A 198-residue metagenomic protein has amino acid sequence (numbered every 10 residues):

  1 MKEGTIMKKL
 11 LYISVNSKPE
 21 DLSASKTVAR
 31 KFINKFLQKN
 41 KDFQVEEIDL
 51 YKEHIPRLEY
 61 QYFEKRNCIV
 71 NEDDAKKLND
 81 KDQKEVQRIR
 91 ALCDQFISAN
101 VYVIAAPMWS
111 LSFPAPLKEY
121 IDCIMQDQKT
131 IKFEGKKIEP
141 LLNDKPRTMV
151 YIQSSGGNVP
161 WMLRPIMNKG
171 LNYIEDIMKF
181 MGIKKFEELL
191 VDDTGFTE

Functional and structural regions predicted by a protein language model:
K2-A106, L111-A115, E119: N-terminal beta1-alpha1-beta2 submodule of the flavodoxin-like/Rossmannoid cofactor-binding fold
K2-G4, P140-K145, F180-G182: Short glycine/proline-enriched loop/turn "hinge" motifs that connect secondary-structure elements and lie
K9, Q44, R147-T148, K185: Residues at the starts of beta-strands that form the adenosine-phosphate
V15, S154, V191: Cofactor-binding loop segments of dinucleotide-utilizing enzymes, especially the Rossmann-like FAD- and NAD(P)+-binding
P19, H54, N158, G195-T197: Flexible, glycine-rich phosphate/dinucleotide-binding loops and adjacent beta-alpha linkers at cofactor/substrate
N34-L37, P160-E198: Glycine-rich phosphate/pyrophosphate-binding loop and the adjoining helix
D82-I166, L171: Helix-loop-strand module that forms the ligand-binding subsite of alpha/beta enzymes
